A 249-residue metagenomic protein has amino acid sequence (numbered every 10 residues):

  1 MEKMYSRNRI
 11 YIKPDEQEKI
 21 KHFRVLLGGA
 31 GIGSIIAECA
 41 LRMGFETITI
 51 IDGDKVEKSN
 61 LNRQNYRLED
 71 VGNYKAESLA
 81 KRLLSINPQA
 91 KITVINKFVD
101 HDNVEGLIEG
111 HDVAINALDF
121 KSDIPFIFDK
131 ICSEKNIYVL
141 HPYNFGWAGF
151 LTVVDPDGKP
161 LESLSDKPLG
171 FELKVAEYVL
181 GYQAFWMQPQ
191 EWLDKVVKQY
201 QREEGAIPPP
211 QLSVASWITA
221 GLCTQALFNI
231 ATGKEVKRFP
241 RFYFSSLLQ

Functional and structural regions predicted by a protein language model:
M1-L26, K58: N-terminal charged helix/coil linker that caps or initiates catalytic domains
M1-Y11, N229-Q249: Phosphate-binding loop/pocket of nucleotide- and phosphate-handling active sites
V25-G29, I50: Hydrophobic Val/Ile/Leu positions in short beta-strands of Rossmann-like dinucleotide-binding domains
I32-G33: Hydrophobic/small residue at the entry helix of a nucleotide-binding pocket
T47-N87: Glycine-rich phosphate-binding loop and adjoining beta1-alpha1-beta2 segment of Rossmann-like nucleotide-binding folds
A76-V113, A117-P125: A structured beta-alpha segment of the ubiquitous adenosine-cofactor-binding alpha/beta core
D112-V214, L248-Q249: E1/E1-like adenylate-forming module used to activate ubiquitin-like modifiers and sulfur-carrier proteins
Q211-A231: Mid-domain beta-loop-alpha active-site segment that forms a flexible, acidic cofactor/metal-binding surface
